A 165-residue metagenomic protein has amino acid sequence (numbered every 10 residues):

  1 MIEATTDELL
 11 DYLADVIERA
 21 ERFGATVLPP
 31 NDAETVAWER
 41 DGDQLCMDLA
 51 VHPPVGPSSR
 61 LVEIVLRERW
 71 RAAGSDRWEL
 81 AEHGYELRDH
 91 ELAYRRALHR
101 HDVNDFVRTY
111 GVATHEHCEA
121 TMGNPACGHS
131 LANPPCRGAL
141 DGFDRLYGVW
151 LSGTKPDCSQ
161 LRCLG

Functional and structural regions predicted by a protein language model:
M1-V65, N133, R137, F143-G165: UBC/E2-like fold recognition across ubiquitin and ubiquitin-like conjugation systems, capturing catalytically active
V51-V55, E68-W70, L87-D89, D105: Short, flexible loop/turn elements at secondary-structure junctions
R71-R77: Short, solvent-exposed beta-strand/turn "edge" segments of beta-rich domains on protein surfaces
A72, A120-G123, S159, L164: Short amphipathic alpha-helical "recognition" segments used for binding
R77-D141: An exposed acidic His-Trp-rich patch
